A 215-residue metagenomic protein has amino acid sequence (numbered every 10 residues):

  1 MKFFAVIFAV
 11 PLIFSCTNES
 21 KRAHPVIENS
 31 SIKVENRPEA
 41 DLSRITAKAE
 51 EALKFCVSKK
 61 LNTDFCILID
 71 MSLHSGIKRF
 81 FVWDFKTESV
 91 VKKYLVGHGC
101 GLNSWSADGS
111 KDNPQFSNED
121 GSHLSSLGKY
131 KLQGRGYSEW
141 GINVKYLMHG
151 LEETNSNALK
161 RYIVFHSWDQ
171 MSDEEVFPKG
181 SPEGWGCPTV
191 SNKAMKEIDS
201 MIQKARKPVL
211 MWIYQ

Functional and structural regions predicted by a protein language model:
M1-K2: N-terminal hydrophobic targeting signals that begin at the initiator methionine
A5-I13: Bacterial N-terminal signal peptides
K21-W185, N192-A205, V209: Cell wall/extracellular polymer interaction/catalysis modules
W212-Y214: C-terminal, well-folded lobe of enzymatic/effector domains
